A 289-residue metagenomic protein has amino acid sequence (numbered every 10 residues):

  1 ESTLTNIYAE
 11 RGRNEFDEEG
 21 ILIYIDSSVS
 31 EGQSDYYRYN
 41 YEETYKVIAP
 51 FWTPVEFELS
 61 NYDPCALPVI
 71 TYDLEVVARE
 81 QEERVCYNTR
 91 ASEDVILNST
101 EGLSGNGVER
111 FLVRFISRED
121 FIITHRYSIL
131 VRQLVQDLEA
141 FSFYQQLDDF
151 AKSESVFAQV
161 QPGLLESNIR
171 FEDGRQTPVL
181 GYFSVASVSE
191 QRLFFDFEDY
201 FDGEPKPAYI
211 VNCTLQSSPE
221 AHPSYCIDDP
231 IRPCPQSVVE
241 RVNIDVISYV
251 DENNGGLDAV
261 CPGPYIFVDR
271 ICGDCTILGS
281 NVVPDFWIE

Functional and structural regions predicted by a protein language model:
E1-E289: A sequence/structural signal for flexible, mid-protein segments enriched in small/helix-disrupting residues
